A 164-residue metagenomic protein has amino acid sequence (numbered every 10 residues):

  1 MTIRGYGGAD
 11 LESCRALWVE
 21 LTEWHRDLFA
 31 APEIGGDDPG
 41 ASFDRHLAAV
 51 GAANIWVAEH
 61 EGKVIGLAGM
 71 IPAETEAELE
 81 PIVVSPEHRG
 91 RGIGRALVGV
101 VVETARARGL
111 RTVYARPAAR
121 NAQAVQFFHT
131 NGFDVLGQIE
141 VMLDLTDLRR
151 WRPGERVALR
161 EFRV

Functional and structural regions predicted by a protein language model:
M1-A16, D27: A short beta-loop-alpha structural element at the N-terminal edge of CoA-dependent acyl/N-acetyltransferase catalytic
G8, V19-R45: Conserved GNAT-fold acetyl-CoA-binding loop/helix
D44-V57, E78: A short helix-loop-beta-strand connector motif used in the catalytic cores of GNAT acetyltransferases and, in some
V57, K63-I71, E78-V83: Conserved beta-strand in the GNAT
H88, G92-V100: Conserved acetyl-CoA pyrophosphate-binding loop and the N-cap/start of the following alpha-helix in GNAT-like
R89, A115-A124, M142, T146: Conserved beta-strand-loop-alpha-helix junction that forms the acyl-donor binding cleft
R95, A119-G137: Conserved active-site alpha-helix within GNAT-family acetyltransferase domains
A105-P117: Conserved GNAT acetyl-CoA-binding A-motif
